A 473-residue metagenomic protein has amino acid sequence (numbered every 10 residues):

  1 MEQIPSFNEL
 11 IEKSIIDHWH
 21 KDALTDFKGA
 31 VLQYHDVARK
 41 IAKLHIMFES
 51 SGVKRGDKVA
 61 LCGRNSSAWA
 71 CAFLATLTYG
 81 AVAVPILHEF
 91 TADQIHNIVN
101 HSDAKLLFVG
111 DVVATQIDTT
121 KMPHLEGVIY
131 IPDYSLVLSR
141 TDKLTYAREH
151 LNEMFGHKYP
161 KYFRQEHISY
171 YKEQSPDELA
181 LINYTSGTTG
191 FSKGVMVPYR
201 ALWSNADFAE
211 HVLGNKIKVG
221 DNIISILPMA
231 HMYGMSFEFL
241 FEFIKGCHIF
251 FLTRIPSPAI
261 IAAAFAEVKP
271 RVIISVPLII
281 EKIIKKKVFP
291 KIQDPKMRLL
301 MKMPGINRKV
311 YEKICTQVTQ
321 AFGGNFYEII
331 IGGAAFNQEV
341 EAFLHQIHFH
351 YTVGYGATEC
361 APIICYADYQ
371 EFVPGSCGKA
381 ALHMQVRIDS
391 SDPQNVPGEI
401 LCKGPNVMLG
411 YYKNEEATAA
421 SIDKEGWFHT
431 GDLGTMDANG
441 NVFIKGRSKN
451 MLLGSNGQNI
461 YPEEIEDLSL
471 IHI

Functional and structural regions predicted by a protein language model:
Q3, H20-G52, D57-S66, A70-L74 (+2 more regions): Conserved AMP-binding/adenylate-forming core of the ANL superfamily
L10, S51, T78-H157: Structural core segment of the AMP-binding/adenylate-forming
H20, R148-Y184, F191, K216-N222: Conserved pre-ATP/AMP-binding loop-to-beta segment of ANL
Q33-H35, Y171, A180-A206: Conserved AMP-binding A3 loop
T185, I471-I473: Conserved small/polar residues in nucleotide/adenosyl-binding loops
W203-N222, M229-T316, H350: Conserved AMP-binding/adenylation subdomain of ANL enzymes
R271-I274, I284-F372: Gly/Ser/Thr-rich phosphate-binding loop
R387, Q394-G454: Conserved ATP-binding/catalytic segment of the ANL
